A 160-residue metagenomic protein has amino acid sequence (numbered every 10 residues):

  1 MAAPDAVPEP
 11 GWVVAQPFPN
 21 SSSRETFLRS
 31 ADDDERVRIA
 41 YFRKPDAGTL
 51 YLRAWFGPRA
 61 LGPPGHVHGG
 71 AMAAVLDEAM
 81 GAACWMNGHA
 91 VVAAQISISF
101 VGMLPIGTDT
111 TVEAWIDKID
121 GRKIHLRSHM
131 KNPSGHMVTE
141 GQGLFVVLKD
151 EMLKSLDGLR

Functional and structural regions predicted by a protein language model:
M1-I106, W115-R160: Terminal targeting signals and extreme-terminal segments of soluble enzymes
